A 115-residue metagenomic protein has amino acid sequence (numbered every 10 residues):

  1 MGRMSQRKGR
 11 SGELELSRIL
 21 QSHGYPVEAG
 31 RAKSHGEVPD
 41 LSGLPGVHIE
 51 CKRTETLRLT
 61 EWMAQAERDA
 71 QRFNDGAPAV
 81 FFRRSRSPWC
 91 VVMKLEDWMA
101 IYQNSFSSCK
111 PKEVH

Functional and structural regions predicted by a protein language model:
M1-H115: Catalytic phosphate/metal-binding cores of nucleic-acid and nucleotide-processing enzymes, i.e., regions that mediate
